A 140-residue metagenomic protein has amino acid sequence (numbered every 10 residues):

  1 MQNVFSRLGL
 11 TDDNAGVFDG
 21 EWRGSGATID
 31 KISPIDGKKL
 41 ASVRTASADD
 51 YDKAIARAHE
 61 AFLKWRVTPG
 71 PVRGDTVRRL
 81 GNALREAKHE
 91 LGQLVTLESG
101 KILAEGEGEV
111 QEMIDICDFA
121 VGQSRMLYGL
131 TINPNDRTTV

Functional and structural regions predicted by a protein language model:
M1-S42, D75, R79, L127-V140: Terminal low-complexity tails and localization/encapsulation signals of metabolic enzymes
K38-Y128: Glycine-rich loop-to-alpha-helix module at the N-terminal edge of alpha/beta enzyme cores
